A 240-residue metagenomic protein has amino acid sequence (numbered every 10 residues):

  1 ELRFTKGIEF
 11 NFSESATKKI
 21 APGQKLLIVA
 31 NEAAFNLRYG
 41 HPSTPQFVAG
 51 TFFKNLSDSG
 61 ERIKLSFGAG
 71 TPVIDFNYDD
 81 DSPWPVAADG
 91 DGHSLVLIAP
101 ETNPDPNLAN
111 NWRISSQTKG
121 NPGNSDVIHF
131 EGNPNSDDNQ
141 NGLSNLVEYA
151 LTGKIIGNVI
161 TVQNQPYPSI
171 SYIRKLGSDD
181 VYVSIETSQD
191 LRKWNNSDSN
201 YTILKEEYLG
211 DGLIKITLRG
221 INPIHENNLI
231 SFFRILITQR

Functional and structural regions predicted by a protein language model:
E1-N110, I114-H129: Activation on beta-sandwich/Ig-like modules and their edge loops
N121-R240: Short, composition-biased motifs enriched in small/polar/acidic residues
